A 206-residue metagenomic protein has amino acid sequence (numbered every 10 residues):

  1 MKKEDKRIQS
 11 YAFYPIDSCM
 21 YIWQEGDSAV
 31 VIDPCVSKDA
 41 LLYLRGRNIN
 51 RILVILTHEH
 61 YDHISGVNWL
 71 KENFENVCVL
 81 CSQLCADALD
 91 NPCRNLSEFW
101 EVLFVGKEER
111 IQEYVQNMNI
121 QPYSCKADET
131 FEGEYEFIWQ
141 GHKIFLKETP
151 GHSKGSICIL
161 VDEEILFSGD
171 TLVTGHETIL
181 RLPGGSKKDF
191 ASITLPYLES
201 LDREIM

Functional and structural regions predicted by a protein language model:
M1-R7, Y114-I120, W139-H142: Short Pro/Gly-enriched beta-strand edge/turn motifs at strand-loop
K2-R47, C158-G169: Conserved beta-strand hairpin/beta-sheet module of binuclear metal-dependent hydrolase folds, prominently
K6, I49, V77-C78, R203-I205: A structural micro-motif
Y11-F13, I120, K126-D128, E148-P150: Short Gly/Pro-enriched turn/cap motifs at secondary-structure boundaries
D27, V36-S37, Y61, C85 (+3 more regions): Short, glycine/acidic-enriched loop or turn micro-motifs at the edges of active sites
A29, E136, K143-M206: Metallo-beta-lactamase
A29-I32, L53-L56, E148: Short catalytic-loop micro-motif centered on adjacent basic/acidic residues
V36-S37, L41-E136: Active-site HxH/HxHxD metal-binding segment of metal-dependent hydrolases
